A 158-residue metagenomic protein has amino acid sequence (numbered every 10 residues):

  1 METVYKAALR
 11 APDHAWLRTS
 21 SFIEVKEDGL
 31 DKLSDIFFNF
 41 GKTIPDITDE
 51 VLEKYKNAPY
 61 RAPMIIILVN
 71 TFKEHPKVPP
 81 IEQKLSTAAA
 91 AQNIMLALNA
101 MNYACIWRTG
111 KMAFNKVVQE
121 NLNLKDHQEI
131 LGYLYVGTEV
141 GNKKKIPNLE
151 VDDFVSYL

Functional and structural regions predicted by a protein language model:
M1-R61, L158: N-terminal amphipathic, basic helical "cap/leader" segment at the start of enzyme domains
A8, I66, F72-E120: Small-aliphatic-rich amphipathic alpha-helix that forms the alpha element of a beta-alpha
K26-G29, T71-F72, T138-G141: Short loop segments at secondary-structure junctions
Y60-L68: Short coil-to-beta-strand
V118-L131: Short, electropositive alpha-helical surface patch
I130-L158: C-terminal helix-cap and adjacent tail motif
